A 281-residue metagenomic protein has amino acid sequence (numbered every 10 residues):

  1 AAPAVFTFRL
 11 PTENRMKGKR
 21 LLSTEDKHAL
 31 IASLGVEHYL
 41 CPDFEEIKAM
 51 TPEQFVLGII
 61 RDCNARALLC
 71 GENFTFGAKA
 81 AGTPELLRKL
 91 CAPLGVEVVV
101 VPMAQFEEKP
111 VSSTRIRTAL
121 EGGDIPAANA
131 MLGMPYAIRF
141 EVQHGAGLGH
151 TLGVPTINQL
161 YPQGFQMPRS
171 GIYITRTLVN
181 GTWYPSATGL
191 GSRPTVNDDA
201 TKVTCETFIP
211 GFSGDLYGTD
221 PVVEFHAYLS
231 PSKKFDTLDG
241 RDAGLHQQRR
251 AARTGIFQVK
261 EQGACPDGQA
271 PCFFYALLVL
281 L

Functional and structural regions predicted by a protein language model:
A1-K17: ATP-dependent adenylation/pyrophosphate-handling site
A2-A4, H38, E97: Residues at the starts of beta-strands that form the adenosine-phosphate
T12-L94: N-terminal Rossmann-like or analogous alpha/beta NTP/dinucleotide-binding catalytic cores that position adenine
I31, L68, A128, T175 (+1 more regions): Residue-level signal for inorganic ion chemistry
C91-S192: Glycine-rich, Lys/Arg-enriched anion-binding loops that position phosphate/diphosphate groups for phosphoryl
G145-K260: Phosphate/ribose-recognition catalytic cores of enzymes acting on nucleotide-derived substrates
K260-Y275: Positively charged N-terminal leader segments that act as targeting/secretion signals
L278-L281: N-terminal, intrinsically disordered charge-dense segments
